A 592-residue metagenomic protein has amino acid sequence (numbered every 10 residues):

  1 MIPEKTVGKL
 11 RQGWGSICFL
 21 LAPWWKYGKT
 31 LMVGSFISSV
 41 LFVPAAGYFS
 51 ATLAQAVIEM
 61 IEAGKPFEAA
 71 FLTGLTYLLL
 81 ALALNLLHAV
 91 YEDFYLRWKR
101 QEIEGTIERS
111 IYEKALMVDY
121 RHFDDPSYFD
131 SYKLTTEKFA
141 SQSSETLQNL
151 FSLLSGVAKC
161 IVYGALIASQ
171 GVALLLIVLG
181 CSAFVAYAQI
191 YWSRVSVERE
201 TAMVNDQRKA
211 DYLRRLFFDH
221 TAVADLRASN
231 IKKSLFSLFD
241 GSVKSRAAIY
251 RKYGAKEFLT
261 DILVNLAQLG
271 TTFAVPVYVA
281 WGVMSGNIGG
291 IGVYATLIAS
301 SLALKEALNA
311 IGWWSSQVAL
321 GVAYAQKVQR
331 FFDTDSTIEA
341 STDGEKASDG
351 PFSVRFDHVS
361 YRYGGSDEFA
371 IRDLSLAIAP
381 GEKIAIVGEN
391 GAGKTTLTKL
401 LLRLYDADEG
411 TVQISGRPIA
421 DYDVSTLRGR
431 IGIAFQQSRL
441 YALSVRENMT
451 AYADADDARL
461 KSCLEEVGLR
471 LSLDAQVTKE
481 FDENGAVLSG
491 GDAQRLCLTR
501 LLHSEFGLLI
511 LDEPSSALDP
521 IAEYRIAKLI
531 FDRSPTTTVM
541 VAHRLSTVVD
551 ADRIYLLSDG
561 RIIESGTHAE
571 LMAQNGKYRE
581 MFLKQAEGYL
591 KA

Functional and structural regions predicted by a protein language model:
M1-A46, E62, F67-L72, Y95-L96 (+7 more regions): Membrane-integrated ABC transporters
K26, T136-T146, E198-N205, R215-F218 (+5 more regions): An intracellular "coupling" helix at the cytosolic face of ABC transporter transmembrane type-1 domains
I61-F67, F71-L72, T76, A165-G180 (+2 more regions): Helix-loop-helix
F94-E113, I177-T221, S237, G289 (+3 more regions): Cytoplasmic coupling helices
G290-V293, L297-S366, D406-E409, Q413 (+2 more regions): ABC transporter TMD-NBD coupling linker
A407, Q413, V467-L496, E505-G507 (+1 more regions): ABC-fold ATPase nucleotide-binding domain signature/coupling loops
S438-E483, E505, K577-E580: Conserved "ABC signature" C-loop
K528, R544, V549-A592: C-terminal portion of ABC ATPase nucleotide-binding domains
